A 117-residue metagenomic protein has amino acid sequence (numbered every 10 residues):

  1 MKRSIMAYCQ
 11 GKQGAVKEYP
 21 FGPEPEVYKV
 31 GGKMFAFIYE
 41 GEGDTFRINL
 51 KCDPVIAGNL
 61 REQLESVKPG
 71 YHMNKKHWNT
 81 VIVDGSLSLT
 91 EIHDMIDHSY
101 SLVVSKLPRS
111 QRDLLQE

Functional and structural regions predicted by a protein language model:
M1-E117: Charge-dense, helix-prone N-terminal extensions
